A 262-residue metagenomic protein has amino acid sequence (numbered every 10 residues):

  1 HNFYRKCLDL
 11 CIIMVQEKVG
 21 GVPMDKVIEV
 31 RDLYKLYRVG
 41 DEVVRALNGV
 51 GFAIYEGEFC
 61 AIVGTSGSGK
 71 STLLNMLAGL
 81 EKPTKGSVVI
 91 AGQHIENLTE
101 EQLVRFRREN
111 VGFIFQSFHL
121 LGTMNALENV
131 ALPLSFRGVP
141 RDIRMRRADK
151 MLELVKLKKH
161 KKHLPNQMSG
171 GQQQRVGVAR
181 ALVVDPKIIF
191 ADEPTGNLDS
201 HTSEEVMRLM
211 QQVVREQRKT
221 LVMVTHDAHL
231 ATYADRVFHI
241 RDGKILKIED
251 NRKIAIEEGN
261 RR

Functional and structural regions predicted by a protein language model:
F3-Y4: Aromatic (phenylalanine/tyrosine) cluster motif
C7-P23: Short, Lys/Arg-enriched N-terminal segments with co-localized hydrophobic residues within the first ~10-30 amino acids
I13, S68-K70, R262: Serine/proline-rich low-complexity intrinsically disordered segments, especially terminal tails, linkers
M14, K150, I254-E257: Short A/G/S/P-biased low-complexity tracts
G20-G21, I188, E258-G259: Short hotspots in intrinsically disordered terminal tails
D25-I240: ABC family nucleotide-binding domain
R236, K244-R262: Conserved beta-strand-loop-alpha-helix hinge in the C-terminal portion of ABC ATPase nucleotide-binding domains
